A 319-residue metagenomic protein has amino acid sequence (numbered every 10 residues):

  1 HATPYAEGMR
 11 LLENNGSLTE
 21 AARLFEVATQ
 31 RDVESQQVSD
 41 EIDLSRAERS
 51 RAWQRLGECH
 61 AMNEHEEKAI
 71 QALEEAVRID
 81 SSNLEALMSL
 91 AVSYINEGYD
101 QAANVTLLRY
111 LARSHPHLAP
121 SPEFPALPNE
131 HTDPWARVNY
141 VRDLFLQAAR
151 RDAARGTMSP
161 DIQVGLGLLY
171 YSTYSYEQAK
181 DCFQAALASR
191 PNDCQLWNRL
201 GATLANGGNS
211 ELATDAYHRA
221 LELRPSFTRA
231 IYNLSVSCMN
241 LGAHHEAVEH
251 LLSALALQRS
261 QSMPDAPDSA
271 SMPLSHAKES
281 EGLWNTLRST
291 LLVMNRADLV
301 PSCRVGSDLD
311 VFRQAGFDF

Functional and structural regions predicted by a protein language model:
A2-E34, D161-Q178: Alpha-helical segment of the N-proximal tetratricopeptide repeat
L12-E13, Q54, A61, I95 (+3 more regions): Position-specific recognition of the canonical hydrophobic site in helix A of tetratricopeptide repeat
R31, S45, I79, R113 (+5 more regions): Structural marker of alpha-solenoid helical repeat scaffolds
S35, R49, N83, D100 (+5 more regions): Residue-level recognition of tetratricopeptide repeat
